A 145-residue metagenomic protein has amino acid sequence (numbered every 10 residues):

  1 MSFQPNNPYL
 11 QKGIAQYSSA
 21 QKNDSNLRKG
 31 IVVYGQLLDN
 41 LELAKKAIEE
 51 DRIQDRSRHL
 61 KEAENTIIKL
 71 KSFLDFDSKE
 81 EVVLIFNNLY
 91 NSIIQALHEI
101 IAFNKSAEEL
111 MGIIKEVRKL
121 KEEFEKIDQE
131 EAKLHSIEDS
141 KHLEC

Functional and structural regions predicted by a protein language model:
M1-D24, M111-C145: Short terminal interaction segments
Q21-I31, G35, E50, Q54-S57 (+1 more regions): Short, solvent-exposed segments of well-ordered alpha helices
L38-A63: Short, well-structured hydrophobic secondary-structure segments
S57-K61, V83-N88, L110-K115: Short, charged, amphipathic alpha-helical segments
K69-F86: Short, solvent-exposed, charged loop/turn and helix-capping segments that join or cap alpha-helices on peripheral
V82-I100: Long, amphipathic, charge-rich alpha-helical segments that form helical bundles/coiled-coils
L97-I114: Amphipathic, charged alpha-helical scaffolds that flank and support histidine-based chemistry in signaling
